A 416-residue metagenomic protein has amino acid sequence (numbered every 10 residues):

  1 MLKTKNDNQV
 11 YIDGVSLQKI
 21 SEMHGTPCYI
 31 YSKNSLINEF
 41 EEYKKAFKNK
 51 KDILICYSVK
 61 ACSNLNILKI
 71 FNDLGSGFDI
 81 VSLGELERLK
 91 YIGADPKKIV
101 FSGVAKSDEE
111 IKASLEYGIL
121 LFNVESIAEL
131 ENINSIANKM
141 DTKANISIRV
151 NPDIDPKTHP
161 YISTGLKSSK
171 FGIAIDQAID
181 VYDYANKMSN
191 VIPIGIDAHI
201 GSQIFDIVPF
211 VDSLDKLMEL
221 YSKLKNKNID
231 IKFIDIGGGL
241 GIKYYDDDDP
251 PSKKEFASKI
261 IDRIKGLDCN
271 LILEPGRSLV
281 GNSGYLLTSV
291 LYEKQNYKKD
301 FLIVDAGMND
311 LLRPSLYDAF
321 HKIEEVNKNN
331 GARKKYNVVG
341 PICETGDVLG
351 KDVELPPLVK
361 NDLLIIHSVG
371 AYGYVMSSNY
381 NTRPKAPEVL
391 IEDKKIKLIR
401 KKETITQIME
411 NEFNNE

Functional and structural regions predicted by a protein language model:
M1-A144, N186-I192, S222, N226 (+1 more regions): A charged N-terminal "starter" segment
L36, K60, S82, S114 (+7 more regions): Conserved, mostly hydrophobic/aromatic
C56, N145, F233, N270 (+1 more regions): Hydrophobic "anchor" residues on beta-strands that sit immediately upstream of conserved functional sites
S58-N64, V81-G84, V104-K106, E125-I127 (+7 more regions): Active-site beta-loop-alpha junctions enriched in small/polar residues
L68, Y91, I111-E116, I133-I136 (+6 more regions): Short acidic, glycine/serine/threonine-rich loops at helix termini
F78-D79, I99, F122, I196 (+3 more regions): Hydrophobic residues within beta-strands of alpha/beta enzymes
D153-Y292, L355, E392: Active-site loop/helix belt of alpha/beta enzymes
K259, D268-E416: Charged (often Lys/Glu-rich) extended helix/loop segments that serve as interaction or gating elements
